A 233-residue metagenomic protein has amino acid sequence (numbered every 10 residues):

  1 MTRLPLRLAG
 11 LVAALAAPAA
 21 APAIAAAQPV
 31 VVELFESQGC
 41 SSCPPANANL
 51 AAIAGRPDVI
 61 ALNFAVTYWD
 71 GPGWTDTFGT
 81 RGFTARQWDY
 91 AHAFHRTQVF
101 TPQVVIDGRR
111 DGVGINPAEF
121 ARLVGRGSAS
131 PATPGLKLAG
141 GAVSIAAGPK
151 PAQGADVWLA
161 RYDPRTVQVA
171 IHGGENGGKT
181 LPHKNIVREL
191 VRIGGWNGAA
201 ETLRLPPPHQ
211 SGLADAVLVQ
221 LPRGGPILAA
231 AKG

Functional and structural regions predicted by a protein language model:
M1-L11: Bacterial N-terminal signal peptides that target proteins for export
L15-A23: C-terminal segment of classical bacterial N-terminal signal peptides
A25-F64: Local sequence-structure signature of Cys/Sec-based thiol-disulfide redox active-site neighborhoods
V31, D70, W74: Glycine-rich, flexible loop/turn motifs
S37-S41, V66-G71, R110-V113: Solvent-exposed loop/turn segments at secondary-structure junctions within structured extracellular/periplasmic domains
P44-N47, G73, N116-P117: Short, solvent-exposed loop/turn and secondary-structure capping segments
T75-T101, R109-G233: Short, conserved sequence motifs used for protein processing/export or organelle targeting and for catalysis
V104: Ligand-binding face of N-terminal immunoglobulin V-set domains in extracellular IgSF glycoproteins
